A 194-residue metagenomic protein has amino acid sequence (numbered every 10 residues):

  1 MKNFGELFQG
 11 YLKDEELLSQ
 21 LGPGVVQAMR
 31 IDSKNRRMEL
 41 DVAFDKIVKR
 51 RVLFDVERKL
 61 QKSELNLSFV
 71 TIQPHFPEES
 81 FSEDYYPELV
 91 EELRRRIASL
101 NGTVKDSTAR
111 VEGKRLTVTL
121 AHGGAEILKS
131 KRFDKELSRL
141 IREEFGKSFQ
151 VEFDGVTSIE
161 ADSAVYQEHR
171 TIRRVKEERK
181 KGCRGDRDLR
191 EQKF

Functional and structural regions predicted by a protein language model:
M1-F194: Intrinsically disordered, low-complexity basic tails and flexible linkers associated with large NTP-driven
